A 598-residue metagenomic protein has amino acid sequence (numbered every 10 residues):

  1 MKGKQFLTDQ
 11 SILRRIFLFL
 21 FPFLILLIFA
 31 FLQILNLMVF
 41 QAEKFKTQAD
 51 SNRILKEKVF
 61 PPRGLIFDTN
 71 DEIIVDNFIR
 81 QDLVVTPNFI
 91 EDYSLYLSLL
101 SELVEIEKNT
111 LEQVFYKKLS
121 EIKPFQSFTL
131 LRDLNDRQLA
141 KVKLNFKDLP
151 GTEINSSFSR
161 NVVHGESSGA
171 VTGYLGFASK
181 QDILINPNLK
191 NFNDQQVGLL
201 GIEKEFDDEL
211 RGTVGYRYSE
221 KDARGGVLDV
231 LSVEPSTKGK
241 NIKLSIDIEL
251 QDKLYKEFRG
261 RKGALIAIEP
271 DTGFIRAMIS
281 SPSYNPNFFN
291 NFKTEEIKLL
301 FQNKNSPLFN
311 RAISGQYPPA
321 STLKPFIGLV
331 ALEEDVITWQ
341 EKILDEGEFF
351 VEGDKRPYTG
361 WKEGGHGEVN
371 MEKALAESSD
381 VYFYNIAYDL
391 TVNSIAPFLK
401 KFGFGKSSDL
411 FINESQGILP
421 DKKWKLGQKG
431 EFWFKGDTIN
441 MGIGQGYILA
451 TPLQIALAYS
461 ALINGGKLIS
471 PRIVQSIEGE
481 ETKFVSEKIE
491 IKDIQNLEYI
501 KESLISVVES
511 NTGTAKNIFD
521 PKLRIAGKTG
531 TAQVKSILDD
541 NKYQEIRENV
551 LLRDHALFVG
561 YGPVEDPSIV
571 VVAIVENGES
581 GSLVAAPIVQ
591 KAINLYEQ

Functional and structural regions predicted by a protein language model:
M1-K293, Q316, N393-G403, P521-K522 (+3 more regions): Periplasmic/cell-envelope proteins involved in peptidoglycan metabolism and beta-lactam response
K2-L7, V75, K221-V230, D271-S321 (+1 more regions): Beta-lactam-recognizing serine transpeptidase/beta-lactamase-like catalytic domain environment
